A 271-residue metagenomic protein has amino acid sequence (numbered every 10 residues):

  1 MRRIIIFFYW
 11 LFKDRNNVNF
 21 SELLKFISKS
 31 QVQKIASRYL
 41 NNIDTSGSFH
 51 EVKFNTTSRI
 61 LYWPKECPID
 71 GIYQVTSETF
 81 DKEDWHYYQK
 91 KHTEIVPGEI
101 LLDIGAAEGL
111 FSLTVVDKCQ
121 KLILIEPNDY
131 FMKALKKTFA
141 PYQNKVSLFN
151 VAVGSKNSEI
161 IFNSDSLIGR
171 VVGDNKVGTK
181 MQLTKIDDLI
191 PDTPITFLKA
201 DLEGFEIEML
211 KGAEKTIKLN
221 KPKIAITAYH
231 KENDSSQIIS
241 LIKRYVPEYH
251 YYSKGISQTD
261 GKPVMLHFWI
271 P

Functional and structural regions predicted by a protein language model:
M1-K118, I123-I125, P191, Y245-P271: S-adenosyl-L-methionine
T76-I104, L110, I123, S147-L148 (+3 more regions): Short internal loop-to-helix segment that lines adenine-nucleotide cofactor pockets
I125-P127, A152: Conserved acidic E/D residue at the C-terminus of a beta-strand in Rossmann-like folds
Y130: Conserved Rossmann-like nucleotide-cofactor binding loop
L135-K136: Conserved SAM-binding loop
K223: Short glycine-centered segments of the SAM/dcSAM-binding site in methyltransferase folds
Y229-K231, I256: Active-site beta-loop-alpha junctions enriched in small/polar residues
